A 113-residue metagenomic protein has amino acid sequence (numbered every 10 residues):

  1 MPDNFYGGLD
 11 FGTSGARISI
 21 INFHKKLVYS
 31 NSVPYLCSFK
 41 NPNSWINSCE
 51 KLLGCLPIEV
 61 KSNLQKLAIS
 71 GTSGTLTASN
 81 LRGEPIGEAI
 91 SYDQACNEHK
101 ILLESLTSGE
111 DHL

Functional and structural regions predicted by a protein language model:
P2-D3: Repeat-blade elements of multi-bladed beta-propeller folds
Y6, H24, C49-L53, K61 (+1 more regions): Generic N-terminal initiation segments characterized by hydrophobic and/or small/turn-forming residues
Y6-S44, G83-Y92: Short glycine-rich, Thr/Ser-proximal phosphate-binding strand/loop in the N-terminal lobe of ATP-dependent enzymes
Y29-S62, L102: N-terminal phosphate-binding loop and adjacent alpha-helix
G54-L113: Glycine-rich phosphate-binding/catalytic subdomain of phosphoryl-transfer and nucleotide/sugar-phosphate-processing
